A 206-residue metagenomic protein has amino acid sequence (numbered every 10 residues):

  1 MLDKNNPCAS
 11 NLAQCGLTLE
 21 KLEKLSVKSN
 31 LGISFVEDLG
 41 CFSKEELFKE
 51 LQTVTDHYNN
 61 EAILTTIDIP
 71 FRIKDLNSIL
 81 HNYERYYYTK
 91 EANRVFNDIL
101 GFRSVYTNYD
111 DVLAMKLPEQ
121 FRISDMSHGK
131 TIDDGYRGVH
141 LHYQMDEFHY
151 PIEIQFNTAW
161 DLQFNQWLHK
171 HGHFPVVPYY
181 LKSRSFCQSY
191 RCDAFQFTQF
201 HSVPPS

Functional and structural regions predicted by a protein language model:
M1-Q52, P151-S206: An acidic, glycine-/histidine-flanked metal-binding catalytic module
N5-N6, N11, N30, N59-N60 (+7 more regions): Detector for Asparagine
E20-E23, T53-L64, V105-A114: Short low-complexity stretches enriched in small and charged residues
K28-Y87: Surface-exposed, low-hydrophobicity interaction/linker segments
E91-S202: Long beta-strand-rich cores associated with HINT superfamily self-processing modules
